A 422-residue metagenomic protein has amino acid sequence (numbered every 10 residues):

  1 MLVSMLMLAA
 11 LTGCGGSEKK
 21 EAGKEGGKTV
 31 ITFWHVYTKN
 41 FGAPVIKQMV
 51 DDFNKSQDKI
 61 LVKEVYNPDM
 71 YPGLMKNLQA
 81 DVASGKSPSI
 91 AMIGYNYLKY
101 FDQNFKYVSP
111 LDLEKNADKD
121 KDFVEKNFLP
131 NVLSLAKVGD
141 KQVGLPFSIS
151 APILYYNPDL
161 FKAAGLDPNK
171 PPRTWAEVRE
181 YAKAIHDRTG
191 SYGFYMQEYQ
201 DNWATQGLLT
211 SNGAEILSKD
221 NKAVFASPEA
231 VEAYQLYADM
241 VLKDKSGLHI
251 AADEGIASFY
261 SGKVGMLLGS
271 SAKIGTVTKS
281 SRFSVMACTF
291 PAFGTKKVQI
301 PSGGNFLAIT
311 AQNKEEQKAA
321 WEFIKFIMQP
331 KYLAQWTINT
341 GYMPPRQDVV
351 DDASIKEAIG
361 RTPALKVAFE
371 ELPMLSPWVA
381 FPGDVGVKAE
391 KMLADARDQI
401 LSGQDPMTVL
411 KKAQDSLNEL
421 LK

Functional and structural regions predicted by a protein language model:
M1-T32, D51, K55, T408-K411 (+1 more regions): Short, low-complexity disordered leader/linker segments with a strong preference for bacterial N-terminal type II
D51, K55-S56, L61-K63, A80 (+8 more regions): Extracytoplasmic/periplasmic substrate-recognition and gating elements
D52, S56-N131, A163-G165, G265-M266 (+3 more regions): Extracytoplasmic "Venus flytrap"/periplasmic binding protein-like
Y95-A151, R179, D187-T189, G207 (+2 more regions): Hinge/lid segment of periplasmic solute-binding proteins
L98-K106, D112, L129-K170, Q197-K219 (+2 more regions): Periplasmic solute-binding protein
D112-F128, P171, R188, F194 (+4 more regions): Short, solvent-exposed loop/beta-turn-alpha elements that line the ligand-binding surface or hinge of extracytoplasmic
K137, A364-L417: C-terminal capping/gating helix-and-loop segments adjacent to ligand/active sites or protein-protein/ligand interfaces
R179-H186, D220-H249: Glycine-centered hinge/linker elements that transmit conformational signals in sensory and ligand-binding systems
